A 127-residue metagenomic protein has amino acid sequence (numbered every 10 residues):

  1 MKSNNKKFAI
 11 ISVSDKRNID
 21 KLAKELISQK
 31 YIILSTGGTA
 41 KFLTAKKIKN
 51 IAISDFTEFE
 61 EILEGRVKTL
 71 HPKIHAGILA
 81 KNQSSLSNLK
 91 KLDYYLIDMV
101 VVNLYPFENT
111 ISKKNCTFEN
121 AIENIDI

Functional and structural regions predicted by a protein language model:
M1-F56, I62: N-terminal glycine-/serine-/threonine-rich phosphate-binding loop
N4-A9, Y94-I127: Internal alpha/beta core interface subdomains
D15-I19, I32, T36, H71 (+4 more regions): Generic structural signal for well-ordered, non-membrane alpha-helical segments in soluble metabolic enzymes
G38-S112: Glycine-rich nucleotide/cofactor/substrate-binding loop typically near the N-terminus or early in the first domain
